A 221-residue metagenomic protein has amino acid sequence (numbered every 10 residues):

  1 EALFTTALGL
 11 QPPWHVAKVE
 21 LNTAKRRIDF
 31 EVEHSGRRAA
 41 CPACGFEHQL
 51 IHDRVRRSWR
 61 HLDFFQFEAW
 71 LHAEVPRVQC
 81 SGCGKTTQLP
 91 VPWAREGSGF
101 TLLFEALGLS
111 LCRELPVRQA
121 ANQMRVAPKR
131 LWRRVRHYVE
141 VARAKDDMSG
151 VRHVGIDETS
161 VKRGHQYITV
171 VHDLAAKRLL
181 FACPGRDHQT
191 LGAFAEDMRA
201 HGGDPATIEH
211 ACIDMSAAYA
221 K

Functional and structural regions predicted by a protein language model:
E1-G82, P90-V91: Short, conserved DNA-binding cores of transcription-related domains
S35, W93-A94, G185-Q189: A short, sequence-level motif marking secondary-structure junctions
R37, K85, A176-L179: Short acidic/polar mixed-charge low-complexity motifs
R60-D63, G99-F100, T190-A193: Short, surface-exposed linear segments at secondary-structure transitions and domain or protein termini
W70-I156, S160, G164-Q166, E209: Extended interfacial segments that mediate partner engagement and assembly in macromolecular machines
R130-H210, M215-K221: RNase H-like nuclease fold core
